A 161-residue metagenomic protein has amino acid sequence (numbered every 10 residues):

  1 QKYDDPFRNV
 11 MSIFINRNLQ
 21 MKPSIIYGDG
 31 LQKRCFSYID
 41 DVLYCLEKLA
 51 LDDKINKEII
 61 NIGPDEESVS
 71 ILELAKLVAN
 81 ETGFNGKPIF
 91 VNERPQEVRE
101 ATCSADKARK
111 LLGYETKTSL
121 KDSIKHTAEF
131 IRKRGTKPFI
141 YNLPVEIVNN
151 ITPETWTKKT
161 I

Functional and structural regions predicted by a protein language model:
Q1-S12, K22, Y27, L31 (+5 more regions): Glycine/proline-rich active-site loop of Rossmann-fold NAD(P)-dependent oxidoreductases
S12, N16-R17, D41-K48, K76 (+3 more regions): Generic alpha-helical structural context detector
R17, M21, L49-D53, L111 (+1 more regions): Generic structural signal for alpha-helix termini and adjacent loop/cap motifs
K33, D65, V98-E100: Glycine/small-residue-rich pyrophosphate-binding loop that anchors the diphosphate of NDP-sugar donors
I39, I59, S70, R94-E115 (+4 more regions): Conserved C-terminal active-site "lid" loop/helix of NAD(P)H-dependent oxidoreductases that clamps the redox cofactor
V42, L46, I62, L74 (+2 more regions): Non-catalytic, hydrophobic alpha-helical segments
K48, D52-P95, S104-A105, K158: Mid/C-terminal beta-alpha module of Rossmann-like enzyme folds, strongest in SDR-family dehydrogenases/epimerases
L120-I161: Amphipathic terminal alpha-helices
